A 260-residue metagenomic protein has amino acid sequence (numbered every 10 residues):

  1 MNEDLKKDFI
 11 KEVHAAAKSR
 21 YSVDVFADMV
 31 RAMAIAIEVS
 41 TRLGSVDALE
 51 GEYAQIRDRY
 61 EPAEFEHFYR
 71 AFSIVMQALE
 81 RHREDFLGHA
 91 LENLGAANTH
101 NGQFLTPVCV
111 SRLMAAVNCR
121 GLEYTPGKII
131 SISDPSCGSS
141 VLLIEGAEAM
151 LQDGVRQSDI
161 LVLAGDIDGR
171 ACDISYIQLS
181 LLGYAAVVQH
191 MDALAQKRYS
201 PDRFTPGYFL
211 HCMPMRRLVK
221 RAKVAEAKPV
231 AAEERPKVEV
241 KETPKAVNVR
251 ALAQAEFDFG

Functional and structural regions predicted by a protein language model:
N2-G154, F259: Class I S-adenosyl-L-methionine
H14, E38, R42, S131-G138 (+2 more regions): Unusually extended, aromatic-enriched hydrophobic runs near protein termini
V108-P206: Conserved S-adenosyl-L-methionine
Q178-G260: S-adenosylmethionine
